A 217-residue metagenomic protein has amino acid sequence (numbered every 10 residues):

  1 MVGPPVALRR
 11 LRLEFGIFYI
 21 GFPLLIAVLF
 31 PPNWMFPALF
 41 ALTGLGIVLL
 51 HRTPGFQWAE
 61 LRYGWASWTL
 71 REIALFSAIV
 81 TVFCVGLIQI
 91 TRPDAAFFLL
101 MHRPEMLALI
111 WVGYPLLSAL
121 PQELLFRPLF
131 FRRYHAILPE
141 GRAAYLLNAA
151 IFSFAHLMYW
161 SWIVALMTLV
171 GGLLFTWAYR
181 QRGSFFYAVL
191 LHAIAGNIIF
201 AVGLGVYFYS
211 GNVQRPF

Functional and structural regions predicted by a protein language model:
M1-W68, A201-F217: N-terminal, membrane-interfacial amphipathic/helix-forming hydrophobic leader that caps and precedes the first
G16, L70-A74, L107-W111, R142-L147 (+2 more regions): Hydrophobic alpha-helical transmembrane segments
A27-W34, A96, A155-I163: Membrane-interface helix caps and helix-loop-helix hairpins in membrane proteins
A41-T53, E105, V170-R180: Alpha-helical transmembrane segments and their membrane-interface exit regions
W58-S118, F131, H135-I137, Q214: Juxtamembrane helix-loop-helix connectors linking adjacent transmembrane helices in multi-pass membrane enzymes
V80-C84, A144-H156, G172: Small-polar-interrupted transmembrane alpha-helices in polytopic inner-membrane proteins
L124-L147, R180-S184: Membrane-interface helix/loop boundary segments of multi-pass membrane proteins
V164-F217: Functionally important transmembrane alpha-helices
